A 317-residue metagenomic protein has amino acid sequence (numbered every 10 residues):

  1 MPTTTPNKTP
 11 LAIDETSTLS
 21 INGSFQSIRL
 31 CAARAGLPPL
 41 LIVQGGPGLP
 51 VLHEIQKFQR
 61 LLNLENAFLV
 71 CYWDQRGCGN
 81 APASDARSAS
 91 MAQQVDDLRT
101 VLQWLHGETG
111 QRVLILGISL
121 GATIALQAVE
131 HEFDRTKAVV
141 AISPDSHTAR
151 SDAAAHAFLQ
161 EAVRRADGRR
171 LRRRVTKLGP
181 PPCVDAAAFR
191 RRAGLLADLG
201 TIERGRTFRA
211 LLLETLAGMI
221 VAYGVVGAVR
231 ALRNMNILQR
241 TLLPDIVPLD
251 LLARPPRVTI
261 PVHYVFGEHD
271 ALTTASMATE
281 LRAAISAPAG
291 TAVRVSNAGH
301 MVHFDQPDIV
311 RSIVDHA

Functional and structural regions predicted by a protein language model:
P50-R60: The serine-hydrolase catalytic nucleophile loop
L52, Q75-M91: Glycine-rich "HGGG/HGxG" loop immediately N-terminal to the catalytic nucleophile of the alpha/beta-hydrolase
N63-N80: Conserved alpha/beta-hydrolase
Q93-R112: Conserved acidic catalytic loop of the alpha/beta-hydrolase fold
Q111-A154: Conserved hydrolase catalytic core segment
A138-P181: A catalytic-pocket lid/entrance helix-loop region that shapes and gates access to the active site across common
A166-A253, I260: Alpha/beta-hydrolase
V258, Y264-F266, D270: Short beta-strand/loop motif that positions the catalytic acidic residue of the alpha/beta-hydrolase fold
